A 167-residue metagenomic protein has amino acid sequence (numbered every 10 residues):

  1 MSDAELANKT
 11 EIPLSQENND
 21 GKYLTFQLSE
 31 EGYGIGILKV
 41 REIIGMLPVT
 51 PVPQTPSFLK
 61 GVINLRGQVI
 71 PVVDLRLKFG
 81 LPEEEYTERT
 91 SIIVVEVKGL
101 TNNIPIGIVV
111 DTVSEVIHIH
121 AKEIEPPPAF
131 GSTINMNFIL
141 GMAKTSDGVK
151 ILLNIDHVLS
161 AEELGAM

Functional and structural regions predicted by a protein language model:
M1-M167: An acidic, low-aromatic, low-complexity terminal/linker signal
